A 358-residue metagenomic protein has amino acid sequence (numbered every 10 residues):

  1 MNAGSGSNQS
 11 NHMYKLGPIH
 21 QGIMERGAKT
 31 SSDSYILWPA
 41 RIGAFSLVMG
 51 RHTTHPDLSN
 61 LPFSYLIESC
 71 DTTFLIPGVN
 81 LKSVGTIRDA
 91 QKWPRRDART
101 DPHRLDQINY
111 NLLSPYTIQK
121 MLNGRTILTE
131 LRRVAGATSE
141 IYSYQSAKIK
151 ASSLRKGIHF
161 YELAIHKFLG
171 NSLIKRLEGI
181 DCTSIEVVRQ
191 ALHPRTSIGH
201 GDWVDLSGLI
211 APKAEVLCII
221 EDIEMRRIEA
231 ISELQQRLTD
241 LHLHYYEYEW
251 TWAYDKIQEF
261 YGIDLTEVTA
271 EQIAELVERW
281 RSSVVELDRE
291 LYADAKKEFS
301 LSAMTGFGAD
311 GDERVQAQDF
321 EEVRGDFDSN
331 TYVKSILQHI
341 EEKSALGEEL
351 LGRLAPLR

Functional and structural regions predicted by a protein language model:
M1-R133: Glycine-rich hexapeptide-repeat left-handed beta-helix
G4-G6, G17, G22, G27 (+16 more regions): Residue-identity detector for glycine
R26, R41, R51, R88 (+16 more regions): Arginine residue identity/basic-tract feature
I36, I42, V48, V79 (+11 more regions): Extended aliphatic helical segments
W38, W93, W203, W250-W252 (+1 more regions): A residue-identity detector for tryptophan
A98-E267: Long, charge-rich C-terminal accessory regions
S207-R358: C-terminal amphipathic alpha-helical interaction region
